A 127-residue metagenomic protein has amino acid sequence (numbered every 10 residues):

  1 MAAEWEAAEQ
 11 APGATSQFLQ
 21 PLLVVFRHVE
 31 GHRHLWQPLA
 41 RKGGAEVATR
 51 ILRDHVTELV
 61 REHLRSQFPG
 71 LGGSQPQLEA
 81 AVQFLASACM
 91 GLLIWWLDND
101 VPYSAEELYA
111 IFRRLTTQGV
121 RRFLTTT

Functional and structural regions predicted by a protein language model:
A3-A8, H32, W36, L59-Q67 (+2 more regions): A short secondary-structure junction motif
A3-L35: Hydrophobic alpha-helical connector segments
E6-A8, L39-E46, P69-P76: Short linear capping/connector segments at secondary-structure termini
E9-Q10, Q17-Q20, T49, Q75-A81: A ubiquitous short alpha-helical element
V24, G44-G70, E79-M90, T117 (+1 more regions): Amphipathic alpha-helical packing segments from all-alpha helical-bundle domains
Q37-L39, A48, A105: Short, hydrophobic secondary-structure boundary micro-motifs
R65-S66, E79, S87, W95-T127: C-terminal peripheral helix-coil segments that are non-catalytic and often amphipathic
Q75, L93-I94: Amphipathic alpha-helical segments enriched in hydrophobic/aromatic residues interleaved with Lys/Arg
